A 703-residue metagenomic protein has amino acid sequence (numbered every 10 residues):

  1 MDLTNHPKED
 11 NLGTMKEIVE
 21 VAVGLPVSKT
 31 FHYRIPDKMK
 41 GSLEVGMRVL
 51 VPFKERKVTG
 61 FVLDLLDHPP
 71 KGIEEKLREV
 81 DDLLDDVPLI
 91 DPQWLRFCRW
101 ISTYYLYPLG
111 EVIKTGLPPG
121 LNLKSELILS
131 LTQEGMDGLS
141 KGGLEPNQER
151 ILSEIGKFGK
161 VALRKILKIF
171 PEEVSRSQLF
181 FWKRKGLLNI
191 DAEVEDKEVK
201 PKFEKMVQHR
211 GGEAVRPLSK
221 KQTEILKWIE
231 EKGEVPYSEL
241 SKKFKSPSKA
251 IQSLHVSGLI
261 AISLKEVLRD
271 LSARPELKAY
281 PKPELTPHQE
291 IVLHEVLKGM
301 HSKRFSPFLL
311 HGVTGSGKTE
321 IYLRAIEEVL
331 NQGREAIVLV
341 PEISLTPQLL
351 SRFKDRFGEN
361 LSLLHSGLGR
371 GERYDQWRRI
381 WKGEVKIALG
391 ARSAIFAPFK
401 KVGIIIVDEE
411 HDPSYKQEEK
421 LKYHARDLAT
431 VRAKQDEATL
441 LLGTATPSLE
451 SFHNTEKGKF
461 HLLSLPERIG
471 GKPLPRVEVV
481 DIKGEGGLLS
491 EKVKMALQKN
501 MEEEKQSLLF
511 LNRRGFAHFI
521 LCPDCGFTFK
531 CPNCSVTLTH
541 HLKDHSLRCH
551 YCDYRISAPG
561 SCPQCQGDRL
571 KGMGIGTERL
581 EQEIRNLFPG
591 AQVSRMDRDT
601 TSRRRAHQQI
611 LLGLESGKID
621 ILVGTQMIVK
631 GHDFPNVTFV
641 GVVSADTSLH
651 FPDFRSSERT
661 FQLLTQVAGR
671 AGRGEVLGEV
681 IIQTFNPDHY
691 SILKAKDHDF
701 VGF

Functional and structural regions predicted by a protein language model:
M1-T444, E456-K472, M501-E502: Accessory, non-ATPase domains that flank or precede helicase/AAA+ motor cores in DNA-metabolism machines
Y280-T286, E290, K303-F703: Inter-lobe coupling/hinge segments of SF2-like helicase ATPases
